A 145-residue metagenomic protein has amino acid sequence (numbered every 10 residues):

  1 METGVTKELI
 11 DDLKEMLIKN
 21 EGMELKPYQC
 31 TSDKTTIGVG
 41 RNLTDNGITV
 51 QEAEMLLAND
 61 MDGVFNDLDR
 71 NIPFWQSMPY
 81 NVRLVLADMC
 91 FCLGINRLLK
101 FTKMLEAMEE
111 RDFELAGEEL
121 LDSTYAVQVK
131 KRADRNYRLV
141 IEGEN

Functional and structural regions predicted by a protein language model:
M1-K26, R41-N46, V50-N59, F65-N71 (+1 more regions): Long, amphipathic alpha-helical surface segments
L13, T31-D33, V82: Residues that flank catalytic or metal-binding motifs in active/ligand-binding sites
E24-S32, S77: Catalytic glycan-binding domains that act on GlcNAc-containing polysaccharides
T31-T44: Short N-terminal mixed-charge amphipathic segments
T36-G38, V85, L115: Structural recognition of the beta-strand scaffold that forms the well-ordered cores of secreted hydrolase catalytic
W75-T102: Mid-chain, well-packed structural core segment of small domains
